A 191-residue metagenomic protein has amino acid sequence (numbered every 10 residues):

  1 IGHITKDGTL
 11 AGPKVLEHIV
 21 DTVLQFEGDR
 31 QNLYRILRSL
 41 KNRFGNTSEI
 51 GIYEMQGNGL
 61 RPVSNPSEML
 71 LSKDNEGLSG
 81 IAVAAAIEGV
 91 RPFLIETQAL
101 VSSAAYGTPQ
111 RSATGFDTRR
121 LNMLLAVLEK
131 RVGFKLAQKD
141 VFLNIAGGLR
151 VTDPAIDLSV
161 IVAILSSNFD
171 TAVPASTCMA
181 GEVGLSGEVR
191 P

Functional and structural regions predicted by a protein language model:
I1-K14, H18-P191: Peripheral, non-AAA+ core regions of ATP-driven protein-machinery
